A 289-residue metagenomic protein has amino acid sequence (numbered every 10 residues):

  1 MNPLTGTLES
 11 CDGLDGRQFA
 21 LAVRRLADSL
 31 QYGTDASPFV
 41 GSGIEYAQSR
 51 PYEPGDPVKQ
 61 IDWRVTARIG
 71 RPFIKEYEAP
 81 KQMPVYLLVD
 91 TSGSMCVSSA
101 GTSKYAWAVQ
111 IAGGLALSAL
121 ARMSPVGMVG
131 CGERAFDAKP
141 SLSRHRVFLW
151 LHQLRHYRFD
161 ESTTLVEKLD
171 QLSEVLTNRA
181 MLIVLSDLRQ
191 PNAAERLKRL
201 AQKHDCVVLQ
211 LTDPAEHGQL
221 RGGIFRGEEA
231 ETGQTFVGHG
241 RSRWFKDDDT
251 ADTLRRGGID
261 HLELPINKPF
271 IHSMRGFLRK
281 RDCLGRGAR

Functional and structural regions predicted by a protein language model:
M1-P38, Y46-D56, V65, I74-G113 (+1 more regions): Exposed, interaction-prone extracellular/peripheral surfaces
V58-Q60: N-terminal juxtadomain amphipathic helix that follows a signal peptide/anchor or precedes a small N-terminal auxiliary
I69: Acidic catalytic motifs of isoprenoid enzymes
